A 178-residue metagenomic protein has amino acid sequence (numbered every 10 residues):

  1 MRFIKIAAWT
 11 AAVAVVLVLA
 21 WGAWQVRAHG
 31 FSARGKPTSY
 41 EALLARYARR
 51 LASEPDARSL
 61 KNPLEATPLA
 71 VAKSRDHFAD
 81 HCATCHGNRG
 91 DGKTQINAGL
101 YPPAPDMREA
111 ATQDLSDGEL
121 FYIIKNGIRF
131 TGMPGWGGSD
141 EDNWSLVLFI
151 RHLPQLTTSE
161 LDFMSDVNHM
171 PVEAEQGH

Functional and structural regions predicted by a protein language model:
R2-A72, L115, E119, G135-R151 (+1 more regions): Periplasmic c-type cytochrome electron-transfer domains
A42-L44, G90-G92, T112: A ubiquitous short alpha-helical element
A52, D56, L60-P63, C85 (+4 more regions): A generic structural signal for ordered alpha-helices
L69, R75-P102, N126-G132, L153-E160: Periplasmic/extracellular electron-transfer cofactor-ligation site, primarily the c-type cytochrome heme-c attachment
G99-Q155: Extracytoplasmic electron-transfer domains, predominantly the class I c-type cytochrome c fold
T158-H169: Short, flexible loop/turn segments with low-complexity composition
